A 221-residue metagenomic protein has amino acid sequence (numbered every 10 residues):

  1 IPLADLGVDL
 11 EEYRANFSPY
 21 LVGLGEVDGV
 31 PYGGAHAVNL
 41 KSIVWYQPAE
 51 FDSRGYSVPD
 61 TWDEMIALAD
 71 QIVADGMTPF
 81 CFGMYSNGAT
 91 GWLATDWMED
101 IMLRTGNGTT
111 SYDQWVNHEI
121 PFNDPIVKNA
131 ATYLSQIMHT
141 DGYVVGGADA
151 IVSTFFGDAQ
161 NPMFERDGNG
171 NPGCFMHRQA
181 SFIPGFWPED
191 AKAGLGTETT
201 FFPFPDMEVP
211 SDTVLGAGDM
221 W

Functional and structural regions predicted by a protein language model:
I1-F17, A49-D60, P162-M163, P172-M176 (+1 more regions): Extracytoplasmic "Venus flytrap"/periplasmic binding protein-like
I1-S42, L93, T200: Hinge/lid segment of periplasmic solute-binding proteins
V8, P48, S53-Y56, D70-M77 (+2 more regions): Sec-exported extracytoplasmic/periplasmic mature domains
L24-H36, S42, I66-I120, P162: Extracytoplasmic/periplasmic solute-binding protein
V30-P31, V73-F80, D141, G170-F175 (+1 more regions): Loop/turn elements at helix/coil->beta-strand transitions in domains of secreted/extracellular proteins
S42-Y46, W221: Short glycine- and hydrophobic/aromatic-rich loop-to-beta-strand nucleating segment in the catalytic cores
S53-R54, D190-W221: Extracytoplasmic/periplasmic substrate-recognition and gating elements
M84-S86, N107-D190: Extracytoplasmic ligand-binding clamshell segments of periplasmic binding protein
